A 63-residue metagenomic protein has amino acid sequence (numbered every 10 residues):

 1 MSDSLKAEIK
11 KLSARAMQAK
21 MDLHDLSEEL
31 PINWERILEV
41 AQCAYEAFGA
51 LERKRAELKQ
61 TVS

Functional and structural regions predicted by a protein language model:
M1-D3, Q60-S63: Short intrinsically disordered terminal tails
M1-L30: N-terminal acidic leader/helix
D25-V62: Short, charge-rich amphipathic interface segments used for partner binding and complex assembly
